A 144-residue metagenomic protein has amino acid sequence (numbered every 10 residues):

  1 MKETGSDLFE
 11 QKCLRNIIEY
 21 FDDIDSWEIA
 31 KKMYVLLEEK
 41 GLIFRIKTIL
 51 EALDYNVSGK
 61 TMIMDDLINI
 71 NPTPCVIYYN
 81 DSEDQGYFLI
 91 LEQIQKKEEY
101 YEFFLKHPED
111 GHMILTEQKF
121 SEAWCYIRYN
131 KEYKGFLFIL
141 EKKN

Functional and structural regions predicted by a protein language model:
M1-G59: Cysteine-nucleophile protease catalytic domains, especially the papain-like/related folds used in DUB/UBL proteases
E10-Q11, Y34-G41, E51, N69-N144: Noncatalytic regulatory segments and standalone regulatory/sensor domains
D54-D65, Q95-E98: Short, well-structured beta-strand/strand-turn elements
